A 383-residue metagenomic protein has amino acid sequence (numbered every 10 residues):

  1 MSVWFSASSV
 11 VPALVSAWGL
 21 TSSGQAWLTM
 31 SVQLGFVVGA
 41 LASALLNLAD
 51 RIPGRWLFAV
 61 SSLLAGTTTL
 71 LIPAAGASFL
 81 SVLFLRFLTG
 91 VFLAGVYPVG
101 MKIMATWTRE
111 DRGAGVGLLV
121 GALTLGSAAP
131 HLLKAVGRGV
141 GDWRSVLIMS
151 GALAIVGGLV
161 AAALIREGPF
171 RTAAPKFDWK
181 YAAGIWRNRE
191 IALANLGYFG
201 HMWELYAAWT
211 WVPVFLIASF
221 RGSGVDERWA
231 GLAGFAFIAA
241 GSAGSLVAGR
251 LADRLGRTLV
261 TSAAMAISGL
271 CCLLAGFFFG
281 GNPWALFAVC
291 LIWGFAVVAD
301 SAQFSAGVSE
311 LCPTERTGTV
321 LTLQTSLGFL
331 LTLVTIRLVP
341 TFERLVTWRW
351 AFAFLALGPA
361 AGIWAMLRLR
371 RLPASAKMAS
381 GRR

Functional and structural regions predicted by a protein language model:
A7-S8, E190-S242, S305, T335-I336: Extracytoplasmic gate region of multi-pass secondary transporters
A40-S78, A252: Conserved MFS/SLC helix-loop-helix module at the cytosolic interface between two early adjacent transmembrane helices
T68, L80-G95, P283-A299: Hydrophobic core of transmembrane alpha-helices in multi-pass small-molecule transporters, especially MFS/SLC-type
L85-A122: Cytoplasmic helix-loop-helix junction between adjacent transmembrane helices in 12-TM secondary transporters
L118-I165: Helix-loop-helix hairpin linking two adjacent transmembrane segments in secondary transporters
E167-L196: Juxtamembrane intracellular "pre-TM" segments in multi-pass secondary transporters
L255-F304: C-terminal transmembrane helical hairpin of 12-TM major facilitator-type secondary transporters
L311-L345: A late C-terminal transmembrane helix in Major Facilitator Superfamily
